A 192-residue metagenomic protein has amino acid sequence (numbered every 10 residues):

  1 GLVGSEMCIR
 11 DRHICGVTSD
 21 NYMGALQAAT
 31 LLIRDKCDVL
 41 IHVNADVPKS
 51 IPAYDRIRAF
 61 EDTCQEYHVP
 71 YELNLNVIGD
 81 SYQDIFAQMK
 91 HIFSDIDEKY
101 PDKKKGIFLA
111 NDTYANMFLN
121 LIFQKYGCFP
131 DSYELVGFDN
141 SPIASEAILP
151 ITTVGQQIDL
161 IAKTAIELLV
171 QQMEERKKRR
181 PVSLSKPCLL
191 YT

Functional and structural regions predicted by a protein language model:
G1-I9: Short, small-residue-biased leader/transition segments that mark boundaries at the very start of proteins
E6, T18, N44, L109 (+1 more regions): Short beta-strand/turn micro-motifs composed of small residues that flank or help shape donor/cofactor-binding pockets
I14-G16, H42, N74-N76, L135 (+1 more regions): Conserved beta-strand scaffold positions in the cores of enzyme catalytic domains, especially in NTP/NDP-utilizing
G16-H42, I85-S94, A115, Q156-E174: Hydrophobic alpha-helical segments within soluble ligand-binding/sensing domains
L26-V69, P181-L190: An alpha-beta-alpha
T63-Q83: Short beta-strand elements in bilobed, periplasmic/extracellular small-molecule ligand-binding domains
S94-L190: Flexible loop/turn connectors
